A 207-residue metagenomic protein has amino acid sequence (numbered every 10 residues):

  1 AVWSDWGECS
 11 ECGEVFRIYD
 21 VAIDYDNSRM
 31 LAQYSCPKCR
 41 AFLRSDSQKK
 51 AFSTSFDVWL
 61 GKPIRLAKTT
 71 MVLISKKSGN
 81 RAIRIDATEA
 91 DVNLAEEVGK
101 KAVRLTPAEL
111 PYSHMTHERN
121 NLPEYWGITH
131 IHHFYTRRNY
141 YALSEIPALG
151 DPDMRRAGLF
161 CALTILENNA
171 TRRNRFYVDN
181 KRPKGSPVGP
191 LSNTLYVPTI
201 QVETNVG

Functional and structural regions predicted by a protein language model:
A1-G207: Nucleic-acid modification enzymes, centered on SAM-dependent nucleic-acid methyltransferases
